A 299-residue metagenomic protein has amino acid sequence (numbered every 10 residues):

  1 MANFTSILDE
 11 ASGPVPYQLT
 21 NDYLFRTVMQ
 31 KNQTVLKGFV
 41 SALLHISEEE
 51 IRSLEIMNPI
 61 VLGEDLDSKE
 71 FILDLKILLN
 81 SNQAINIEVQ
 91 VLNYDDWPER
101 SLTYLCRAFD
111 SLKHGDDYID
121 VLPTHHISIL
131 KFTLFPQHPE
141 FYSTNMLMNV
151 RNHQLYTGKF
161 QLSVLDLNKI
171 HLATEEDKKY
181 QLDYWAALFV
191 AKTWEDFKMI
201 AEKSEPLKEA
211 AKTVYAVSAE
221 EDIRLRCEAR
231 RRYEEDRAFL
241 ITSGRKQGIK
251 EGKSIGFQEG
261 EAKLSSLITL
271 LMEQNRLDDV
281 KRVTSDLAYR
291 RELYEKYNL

Functional and structural regions predicted by a protein language model:
M1-L299: Elongated, amphipathic alpha-helical interaction scaffolds
